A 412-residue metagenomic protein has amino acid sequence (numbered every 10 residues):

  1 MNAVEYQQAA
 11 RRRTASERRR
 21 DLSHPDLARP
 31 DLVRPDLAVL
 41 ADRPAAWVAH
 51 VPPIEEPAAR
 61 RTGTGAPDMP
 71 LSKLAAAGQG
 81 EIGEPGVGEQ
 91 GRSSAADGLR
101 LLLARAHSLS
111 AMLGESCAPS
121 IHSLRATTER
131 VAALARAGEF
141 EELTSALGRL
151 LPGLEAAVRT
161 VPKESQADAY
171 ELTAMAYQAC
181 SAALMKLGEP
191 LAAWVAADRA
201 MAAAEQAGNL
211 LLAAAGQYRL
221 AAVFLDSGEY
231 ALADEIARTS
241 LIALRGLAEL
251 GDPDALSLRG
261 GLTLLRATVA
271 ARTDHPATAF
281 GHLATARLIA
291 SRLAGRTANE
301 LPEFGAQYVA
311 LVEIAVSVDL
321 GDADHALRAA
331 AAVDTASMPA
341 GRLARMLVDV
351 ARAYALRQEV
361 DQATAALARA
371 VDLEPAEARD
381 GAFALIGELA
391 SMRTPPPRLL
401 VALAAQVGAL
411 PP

Functional and structural regions predicted by a protein language model:
M1-L102, E359-P412: C-terminal non-catalytic interaction modules
Q90-H122: Basic/polar, acidic-poor N-terminal "presequence/leader" segments that form or can form short amphipathic helices
E115-P412: Conserved binding/catalytic microenvironments
